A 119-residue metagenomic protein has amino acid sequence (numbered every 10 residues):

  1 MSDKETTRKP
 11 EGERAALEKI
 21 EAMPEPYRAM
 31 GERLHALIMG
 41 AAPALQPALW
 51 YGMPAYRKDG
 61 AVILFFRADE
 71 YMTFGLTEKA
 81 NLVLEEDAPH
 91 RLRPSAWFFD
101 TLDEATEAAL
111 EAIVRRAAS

Functional and structural regions predicted by a protein language model:
M1-S119: Charge-dense, helix-prone N-terminal extensions
